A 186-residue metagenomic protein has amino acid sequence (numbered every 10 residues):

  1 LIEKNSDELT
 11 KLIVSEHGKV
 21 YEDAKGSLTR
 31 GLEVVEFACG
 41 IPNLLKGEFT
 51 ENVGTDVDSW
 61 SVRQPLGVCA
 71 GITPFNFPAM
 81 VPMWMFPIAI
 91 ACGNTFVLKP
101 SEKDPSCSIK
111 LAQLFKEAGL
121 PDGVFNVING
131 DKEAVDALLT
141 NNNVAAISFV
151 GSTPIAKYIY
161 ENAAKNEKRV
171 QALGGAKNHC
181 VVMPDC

Functional and structural regions predicted by a protein language model:
L1-V57: N-terminal Rossmann-like NAD(P)+-binding subdomain of aldehyde/semialdehyde dehydrogenases
F37, G47-C186: Rossmann-like NAD(P) dinucleotide-binding subdomain of oxidoreductase/dehydrogenase enzymes
